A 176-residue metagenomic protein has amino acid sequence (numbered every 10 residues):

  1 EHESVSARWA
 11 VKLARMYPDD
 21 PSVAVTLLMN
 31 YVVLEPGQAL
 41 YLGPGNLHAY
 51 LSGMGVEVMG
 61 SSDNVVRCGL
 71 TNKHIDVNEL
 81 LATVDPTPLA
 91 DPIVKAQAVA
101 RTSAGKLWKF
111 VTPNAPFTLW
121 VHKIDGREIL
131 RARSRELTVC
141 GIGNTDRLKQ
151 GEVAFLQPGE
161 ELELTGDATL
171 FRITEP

Functional and structural regions predicted by a protein language model:
E3, A7-P21, S52-M54, I124-E152: Glycine- and acidic-residue-biased ligand/ion/polar-headgroup-sensing regions
A24-L28: Short alpha-helix capping/helix-loop boundary micro-motifs
M29, Q97-E128: A short glycine-rich, His/Asp/Glu-containing loop-to-beta-strand
N46-M59, D63-N64, R147, P158-P176: Ligand-binding loop in jelly-roll beta-barrel domains
G53-K106: C-terminal, non-catalytic macromolecule-binding modules
P113-R127, R133-R135, Q150-E152, P158-E161 (+1 more regions): Eukaryotic, compositionally biased intrinsically disordered regions
